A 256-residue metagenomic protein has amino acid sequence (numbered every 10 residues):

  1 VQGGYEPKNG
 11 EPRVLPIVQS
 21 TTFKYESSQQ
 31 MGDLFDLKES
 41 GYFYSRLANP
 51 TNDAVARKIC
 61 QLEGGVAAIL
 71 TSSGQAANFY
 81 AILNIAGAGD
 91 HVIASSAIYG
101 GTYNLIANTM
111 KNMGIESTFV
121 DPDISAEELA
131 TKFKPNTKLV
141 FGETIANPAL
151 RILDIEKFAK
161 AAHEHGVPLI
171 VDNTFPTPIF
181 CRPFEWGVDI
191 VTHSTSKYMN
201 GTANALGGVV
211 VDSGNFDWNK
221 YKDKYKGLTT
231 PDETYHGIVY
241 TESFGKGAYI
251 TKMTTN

Functional and structural regions predicted by a protein language model:
V1-E39: N-terminal glycine-rich, Lys/His-bearing helix-loop that initiates the first secondary-structure elements of many
Q2-Y5, A68-N256: Conserved PLP-enzyme active-site core in the AAT-like
K24, G64, S213: Residue-level marker of positions within ordered structural domains that often coincide with functionally constrained
S27-F79, G101-T109: Conserved N-terminal alpha-helix of the aminotransferase class I/II PLP-enzyme fold
